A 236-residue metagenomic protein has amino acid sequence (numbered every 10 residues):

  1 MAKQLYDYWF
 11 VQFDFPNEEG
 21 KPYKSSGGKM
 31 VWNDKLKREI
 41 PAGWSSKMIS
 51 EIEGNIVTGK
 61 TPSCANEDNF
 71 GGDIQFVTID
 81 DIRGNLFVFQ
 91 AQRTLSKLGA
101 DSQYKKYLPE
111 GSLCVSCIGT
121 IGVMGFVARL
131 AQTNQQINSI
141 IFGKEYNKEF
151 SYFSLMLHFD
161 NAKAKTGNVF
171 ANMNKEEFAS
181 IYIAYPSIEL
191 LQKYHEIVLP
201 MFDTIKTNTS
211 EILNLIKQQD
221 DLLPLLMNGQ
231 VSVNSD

Functional and structural regions predicted by a protein language model:
M1-L5, G27-K60, F76, A184 (+2 more regions): Non-catalytic DNA-recognition/assembly elements of restriction-modification systems
A2, Y6-F13, G20-G27: Glycine-rich, mobile lid/loop segments that gate access to catalytic sites or pores
V11, T120, G143, L157-N161 (+4 more regions): Short, well-ordered loop/turn and helix-capping segments at boundaries between secondary-structure elements and domains
G20-P186: DNA target-recognition domains and sequence-specific DNA-contacting regions of bacterial/archaeal
